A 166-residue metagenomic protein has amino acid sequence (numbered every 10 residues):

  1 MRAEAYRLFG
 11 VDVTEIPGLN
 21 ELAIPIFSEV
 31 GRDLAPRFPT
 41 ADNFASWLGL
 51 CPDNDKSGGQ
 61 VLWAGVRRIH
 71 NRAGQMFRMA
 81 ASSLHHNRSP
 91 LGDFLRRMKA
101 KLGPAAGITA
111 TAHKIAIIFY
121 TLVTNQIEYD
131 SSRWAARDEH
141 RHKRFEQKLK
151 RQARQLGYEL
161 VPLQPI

Functional and structural regions predicted by a protein language model:
M1-I166: A detector of single, family-specific signature residues that are central to catalytic or substrate-handling motifs
